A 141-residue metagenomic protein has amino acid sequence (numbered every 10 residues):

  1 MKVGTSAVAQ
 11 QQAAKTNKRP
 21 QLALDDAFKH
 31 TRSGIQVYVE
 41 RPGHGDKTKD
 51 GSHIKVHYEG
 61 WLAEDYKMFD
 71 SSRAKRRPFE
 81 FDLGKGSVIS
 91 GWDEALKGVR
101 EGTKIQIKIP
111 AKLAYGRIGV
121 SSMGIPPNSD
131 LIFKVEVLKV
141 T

Functional and structural regions predicted by a protein language model:
M1-T141: Cross-family detector of peptidyl-prolyl cis-trans isomerase
